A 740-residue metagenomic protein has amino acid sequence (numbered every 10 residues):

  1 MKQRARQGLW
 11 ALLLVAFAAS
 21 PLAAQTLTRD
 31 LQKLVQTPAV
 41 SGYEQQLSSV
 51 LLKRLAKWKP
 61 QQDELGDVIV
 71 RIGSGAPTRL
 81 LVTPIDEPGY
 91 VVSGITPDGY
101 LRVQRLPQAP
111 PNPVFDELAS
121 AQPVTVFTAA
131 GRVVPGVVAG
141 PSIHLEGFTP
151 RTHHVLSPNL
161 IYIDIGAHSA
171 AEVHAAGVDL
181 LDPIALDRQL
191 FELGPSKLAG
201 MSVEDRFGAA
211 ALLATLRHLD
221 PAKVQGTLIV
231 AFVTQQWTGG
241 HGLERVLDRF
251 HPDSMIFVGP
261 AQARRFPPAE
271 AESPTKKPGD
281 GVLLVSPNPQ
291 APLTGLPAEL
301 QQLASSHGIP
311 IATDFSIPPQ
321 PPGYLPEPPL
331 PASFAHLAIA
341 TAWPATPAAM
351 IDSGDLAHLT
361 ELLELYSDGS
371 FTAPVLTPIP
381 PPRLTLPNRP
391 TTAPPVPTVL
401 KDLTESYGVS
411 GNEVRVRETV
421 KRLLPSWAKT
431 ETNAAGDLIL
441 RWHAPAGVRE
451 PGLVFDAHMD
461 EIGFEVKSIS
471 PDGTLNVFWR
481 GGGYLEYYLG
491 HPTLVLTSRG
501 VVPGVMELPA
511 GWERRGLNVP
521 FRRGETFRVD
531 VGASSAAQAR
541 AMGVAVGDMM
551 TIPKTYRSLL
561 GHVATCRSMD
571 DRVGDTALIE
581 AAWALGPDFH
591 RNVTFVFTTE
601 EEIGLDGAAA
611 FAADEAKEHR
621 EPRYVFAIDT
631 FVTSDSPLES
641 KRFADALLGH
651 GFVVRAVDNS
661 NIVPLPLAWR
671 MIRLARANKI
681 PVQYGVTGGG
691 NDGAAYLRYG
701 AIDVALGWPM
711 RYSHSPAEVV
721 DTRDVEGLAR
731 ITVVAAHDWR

Functional and structural regions predicted by a protein language model:
M1-L12: Bacterial N-terminal signal peptides that target proteins for export
W10-S20: Bacterial N-terminal signal peptides
P21-R740: N-terminal hydrophobic/helix-forming segments and targeting peptides
